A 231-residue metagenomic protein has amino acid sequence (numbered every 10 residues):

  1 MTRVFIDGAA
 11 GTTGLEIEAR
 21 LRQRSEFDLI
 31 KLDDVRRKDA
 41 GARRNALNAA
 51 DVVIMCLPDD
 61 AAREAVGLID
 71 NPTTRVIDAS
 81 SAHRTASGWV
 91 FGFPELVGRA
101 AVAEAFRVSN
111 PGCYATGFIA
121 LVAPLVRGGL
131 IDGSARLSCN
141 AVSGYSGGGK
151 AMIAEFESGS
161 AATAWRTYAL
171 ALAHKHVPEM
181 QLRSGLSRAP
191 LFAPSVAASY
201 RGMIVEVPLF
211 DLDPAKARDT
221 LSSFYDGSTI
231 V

Functional and structural regions predicted by a protein language model:
M1-A162, T167-L170: N-terminal Rossmann-like NAD(P) cofactor-binding subdomain of oxidoreductases, focused on the glycine-rich
G148-V231: Charged docking surfaces used in two-component/phosphorelay signaling
